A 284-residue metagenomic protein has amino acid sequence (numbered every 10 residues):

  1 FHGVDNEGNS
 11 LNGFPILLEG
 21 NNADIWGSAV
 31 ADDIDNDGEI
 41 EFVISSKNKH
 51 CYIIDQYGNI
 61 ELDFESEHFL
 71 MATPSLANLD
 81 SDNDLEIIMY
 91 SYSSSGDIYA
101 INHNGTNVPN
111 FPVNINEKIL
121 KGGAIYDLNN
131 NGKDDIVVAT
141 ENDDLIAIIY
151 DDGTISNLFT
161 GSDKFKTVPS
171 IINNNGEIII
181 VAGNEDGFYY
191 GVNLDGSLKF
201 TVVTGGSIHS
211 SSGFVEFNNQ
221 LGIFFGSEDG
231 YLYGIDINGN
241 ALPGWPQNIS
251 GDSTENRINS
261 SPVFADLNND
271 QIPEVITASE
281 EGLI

Functional and structural regions predicted by a protein language model:
F1-I284: Extracytoplasmic/lumenal domain signature
